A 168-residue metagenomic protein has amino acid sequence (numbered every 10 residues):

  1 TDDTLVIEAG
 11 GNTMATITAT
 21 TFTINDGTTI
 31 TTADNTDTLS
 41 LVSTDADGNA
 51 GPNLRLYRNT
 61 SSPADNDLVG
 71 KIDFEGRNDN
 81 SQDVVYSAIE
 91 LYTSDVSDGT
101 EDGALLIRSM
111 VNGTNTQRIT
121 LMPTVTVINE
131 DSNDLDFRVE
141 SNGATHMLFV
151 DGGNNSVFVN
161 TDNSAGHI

Functional and structural regions predicted by a protein language model:
D3-I7, T13-R77, V84-A88, E101-S109 (+3 more regions): Short Gly/Ser/Thr-biased coil->beta-strand turn/linker motifs that build repetitive extracellular beta-solenoid/fiber
T93-D95: Short, conserved beta-turn/loop elements at beta-strand boundaries and strand-helix junctions
D98: Short, charge-rich binding segments
